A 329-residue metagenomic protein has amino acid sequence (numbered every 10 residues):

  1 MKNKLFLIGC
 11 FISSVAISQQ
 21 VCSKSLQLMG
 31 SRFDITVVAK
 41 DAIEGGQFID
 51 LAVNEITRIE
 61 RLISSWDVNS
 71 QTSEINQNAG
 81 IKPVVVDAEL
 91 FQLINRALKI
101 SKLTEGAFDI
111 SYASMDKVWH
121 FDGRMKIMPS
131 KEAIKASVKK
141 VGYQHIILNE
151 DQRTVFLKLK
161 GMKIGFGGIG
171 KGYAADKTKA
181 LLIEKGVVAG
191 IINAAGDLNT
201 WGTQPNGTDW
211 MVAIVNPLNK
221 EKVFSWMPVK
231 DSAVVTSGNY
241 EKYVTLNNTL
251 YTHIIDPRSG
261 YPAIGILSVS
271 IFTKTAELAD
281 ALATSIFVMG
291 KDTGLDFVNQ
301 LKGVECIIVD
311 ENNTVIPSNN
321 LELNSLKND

Functional and structural regions predicted by a protein language model:
M1-V21: Bacterial Sec-dependent N-terminal signal peptides
S18-D329: Mature catalytic core of soluble alpha/beta enzymes
